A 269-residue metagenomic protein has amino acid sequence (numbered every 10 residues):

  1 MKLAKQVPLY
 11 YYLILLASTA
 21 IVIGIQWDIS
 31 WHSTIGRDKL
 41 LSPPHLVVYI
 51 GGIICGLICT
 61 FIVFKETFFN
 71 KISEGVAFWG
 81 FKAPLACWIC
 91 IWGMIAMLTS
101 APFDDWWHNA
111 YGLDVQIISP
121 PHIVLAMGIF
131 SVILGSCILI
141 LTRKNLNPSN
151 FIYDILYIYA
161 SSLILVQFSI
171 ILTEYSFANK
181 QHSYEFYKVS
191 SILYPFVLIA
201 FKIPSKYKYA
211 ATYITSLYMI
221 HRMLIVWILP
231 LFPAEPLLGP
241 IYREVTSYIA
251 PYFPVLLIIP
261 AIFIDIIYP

Functional and structural regions predicted by a protein language model:
M1-Y12, W27-D38, L57-L85, A110 (+4 more regions): Juxtamembrane membrane-water interface segments of multi-pass membrane proteins, especially cytoplasmic-side
Q6-L15, G36-L57, F81-I89, V115-G128 (+1 more regions): Membrane-entry segments of alpha-helical transmembrane domains in multi-pass membrane proteins
L13-I23, C87-D104, M127-L134, D154-Y175 (+3 more regions): Alpha-helical transmembrane segments of multi-pass integral membrane proteins
Q26-L46, F103-I123, I170-S190, I228-T246: Membrane-interface interhelical loops and short amphipathic "cap" helices that link adjacent transmembrane segments
L46-F64, I123-I140, K188-K206, Y252-I267: Hydrophobic cores of alpha-helical transmembrane segments in multi-pass inner/ER membrane proteins, independent
V76-I89, P102-A160, T173-S183: Membrane-interface helix-loop-helix junctions at boundaries between adjacent transmembrane segments
I225-P269: Anaerobic metallocofactor- and corrinoid-dependent redox/one-carbon enzyme cores, especially those from methanogenesis
